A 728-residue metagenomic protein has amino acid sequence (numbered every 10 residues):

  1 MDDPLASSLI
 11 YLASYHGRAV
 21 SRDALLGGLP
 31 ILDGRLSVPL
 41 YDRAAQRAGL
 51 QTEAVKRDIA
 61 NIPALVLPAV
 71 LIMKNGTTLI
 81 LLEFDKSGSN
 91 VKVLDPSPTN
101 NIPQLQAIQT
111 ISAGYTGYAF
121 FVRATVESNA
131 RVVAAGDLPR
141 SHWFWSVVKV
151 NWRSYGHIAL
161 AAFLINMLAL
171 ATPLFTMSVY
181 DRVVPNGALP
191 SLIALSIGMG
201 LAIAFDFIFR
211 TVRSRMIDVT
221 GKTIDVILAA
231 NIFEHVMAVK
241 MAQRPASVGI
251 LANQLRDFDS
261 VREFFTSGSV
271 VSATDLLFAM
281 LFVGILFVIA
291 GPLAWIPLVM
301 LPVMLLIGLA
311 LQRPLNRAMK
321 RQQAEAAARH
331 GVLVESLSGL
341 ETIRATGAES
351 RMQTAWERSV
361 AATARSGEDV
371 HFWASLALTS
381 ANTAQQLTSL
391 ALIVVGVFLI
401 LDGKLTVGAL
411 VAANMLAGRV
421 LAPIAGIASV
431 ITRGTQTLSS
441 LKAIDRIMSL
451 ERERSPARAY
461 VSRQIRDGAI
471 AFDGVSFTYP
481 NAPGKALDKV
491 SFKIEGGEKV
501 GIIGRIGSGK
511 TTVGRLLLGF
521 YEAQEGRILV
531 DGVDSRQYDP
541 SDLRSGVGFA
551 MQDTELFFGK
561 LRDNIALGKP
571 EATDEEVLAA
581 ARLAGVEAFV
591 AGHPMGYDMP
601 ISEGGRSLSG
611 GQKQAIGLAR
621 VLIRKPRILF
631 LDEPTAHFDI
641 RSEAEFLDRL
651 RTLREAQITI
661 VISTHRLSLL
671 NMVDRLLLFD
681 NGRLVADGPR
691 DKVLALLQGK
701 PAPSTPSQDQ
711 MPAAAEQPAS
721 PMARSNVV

Functional and structural regions predicted by a protein language model:
M1-A171, L189, R213, I217 (+6 more regions): Membrane-integrated ABC transporters
K86-S87, G156-V212, M216, F287-L293 (+1 more regions): Transmembrane helix-loop-helix hairpins at lipid-water interfaces of multipass membrane proteins, especially the type-1
T176, H235-L281, S338: Juxtamembrane loop-to-helix connectors within ABC transporter transmembrane domains
L195-F205, R210, V271-R321, V394-L405 (+1 more regions): Transmembrane helices of ABC transporter permease
M199-D206, M300-V303, A374-Q385, V407-S429: Hydrophobic alpha-helical segments in the permease module
D218, E325, A345-A348, F372 (+1 more regions): Cytosolic ends of transmembrane helices, especially the final helix of ABC transmembrane type-1 domains
A230, E234-G249, R321-F372: Loop segments that connect adjacent transmembrane helices in multi-pass transporters
Q464-V728: ABC-type nucleotide-binding domain
